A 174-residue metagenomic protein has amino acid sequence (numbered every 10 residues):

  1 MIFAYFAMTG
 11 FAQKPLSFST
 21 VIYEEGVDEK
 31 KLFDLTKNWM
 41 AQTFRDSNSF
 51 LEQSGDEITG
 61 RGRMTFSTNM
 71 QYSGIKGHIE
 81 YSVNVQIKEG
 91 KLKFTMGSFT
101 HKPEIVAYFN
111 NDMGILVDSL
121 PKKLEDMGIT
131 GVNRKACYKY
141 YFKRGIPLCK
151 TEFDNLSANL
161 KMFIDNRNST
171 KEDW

Functional and structural regions predicted by a protein language model:
I2-A12: Hydrophobic h-region of N-terminal signal peptides that target proteins for export in Gram-negative bacteria
G10-W174: Ser/Thr-rich, low-complexity intrinsically disordered terminal regions
